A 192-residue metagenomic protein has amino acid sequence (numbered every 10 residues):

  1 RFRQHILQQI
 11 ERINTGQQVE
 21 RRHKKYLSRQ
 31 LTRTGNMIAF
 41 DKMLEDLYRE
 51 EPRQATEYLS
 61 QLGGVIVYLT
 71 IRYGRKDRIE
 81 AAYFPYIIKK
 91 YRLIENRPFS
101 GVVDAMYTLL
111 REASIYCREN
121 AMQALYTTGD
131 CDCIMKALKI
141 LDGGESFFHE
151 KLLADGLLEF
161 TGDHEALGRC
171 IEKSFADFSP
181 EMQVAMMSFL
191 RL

Functional and structural regions predicted by a protein language model:
R1-R75: N-terminal topogenic membrane-targeting module
K24-L31, S60-Y73, N96-L110, C131-D142 (+2 more regions): Amphipathic alpha-helical scaffolding segments comprising HEAT/armadillo-like alpha-solenoid repeats
K42-D46, E50-S60, A82-I94, E119-T128 (+2 more regions): Structural detector for internal amphipathic alpha-helices that build alpha-solenoid repeat scaffolds
V65-A105, S114-Q123: Structured extramembrane domains adjacent to transmembrane segments
G74, R111, Y126, D142-G143 (+3 more regions): Alpha-solenoid HEAT/Armadillo repeat architecture
K76-D77, A113-I115, G144-E150, F178-S179: Short inter-helical turns and helix N-cap capping residues of alpha-solenoid HEAT/ARM repeat scaffolds
R78, G129-D130: Membrane-embedded alpha-helical core segments of multi-pass
